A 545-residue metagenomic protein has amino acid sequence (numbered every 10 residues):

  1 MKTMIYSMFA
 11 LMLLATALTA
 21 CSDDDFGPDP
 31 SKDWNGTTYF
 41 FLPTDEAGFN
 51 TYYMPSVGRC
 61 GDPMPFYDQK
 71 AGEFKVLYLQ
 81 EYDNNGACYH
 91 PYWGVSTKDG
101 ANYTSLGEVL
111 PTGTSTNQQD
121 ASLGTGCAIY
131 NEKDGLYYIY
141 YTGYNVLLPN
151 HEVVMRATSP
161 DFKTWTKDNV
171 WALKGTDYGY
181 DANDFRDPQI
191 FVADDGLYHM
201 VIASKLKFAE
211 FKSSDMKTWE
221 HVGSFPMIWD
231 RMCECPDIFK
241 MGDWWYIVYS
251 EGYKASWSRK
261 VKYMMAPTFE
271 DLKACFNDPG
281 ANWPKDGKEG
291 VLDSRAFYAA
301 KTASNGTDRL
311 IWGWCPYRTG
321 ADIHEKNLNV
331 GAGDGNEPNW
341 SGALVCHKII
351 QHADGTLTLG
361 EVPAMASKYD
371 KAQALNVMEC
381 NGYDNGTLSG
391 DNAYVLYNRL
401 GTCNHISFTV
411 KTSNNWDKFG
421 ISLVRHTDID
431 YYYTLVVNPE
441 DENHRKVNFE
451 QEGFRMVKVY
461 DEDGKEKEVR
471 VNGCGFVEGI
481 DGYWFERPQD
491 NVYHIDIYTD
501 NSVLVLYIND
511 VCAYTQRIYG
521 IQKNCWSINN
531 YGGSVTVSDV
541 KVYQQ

Functional and structural regions predicted by a protein language model:
M1-M8: Bacterial N-terminal signal peptides that target proteins for export
A17-A20: C-terminal motif of bacterial Sec signal peptides marking the signal peptidase cleavage site
S22-E234, K240-D293, C315-Y383, V424-T427 (+2 more regions): Beta-rich carbohydrate-recognition and catalytic domains
I238, I406-F408, E486-I508: Short tryptophan-centered beta-strand motifs in secreted/extracellular beta-sheet-rich domains of glycan-recognition
K288-E289, N392-R399, I421, I480-R487: Beta-strand-rich interaction surfaces with strong enrichment in secreted/lumenal proteins
T387-G464: Secretory/extracellular carbohydrate-interaction modules and structurally similar beta-sandwich "look-alikes"
V457-H494: Short, aromatic/His-centered strand-loop micro-motif at the edge of beta-sheets
I518-Q545: Ligand-recognition surfaces built from glycine- and aromatic
